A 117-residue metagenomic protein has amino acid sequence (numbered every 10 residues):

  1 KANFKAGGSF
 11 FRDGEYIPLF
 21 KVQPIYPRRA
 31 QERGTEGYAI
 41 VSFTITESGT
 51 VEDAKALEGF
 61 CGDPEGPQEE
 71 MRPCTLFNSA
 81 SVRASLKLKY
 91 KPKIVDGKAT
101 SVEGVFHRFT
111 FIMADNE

Functional and structural regions predicted by a protein language model:
K1-E117: Charge-biased low-complexity segments
